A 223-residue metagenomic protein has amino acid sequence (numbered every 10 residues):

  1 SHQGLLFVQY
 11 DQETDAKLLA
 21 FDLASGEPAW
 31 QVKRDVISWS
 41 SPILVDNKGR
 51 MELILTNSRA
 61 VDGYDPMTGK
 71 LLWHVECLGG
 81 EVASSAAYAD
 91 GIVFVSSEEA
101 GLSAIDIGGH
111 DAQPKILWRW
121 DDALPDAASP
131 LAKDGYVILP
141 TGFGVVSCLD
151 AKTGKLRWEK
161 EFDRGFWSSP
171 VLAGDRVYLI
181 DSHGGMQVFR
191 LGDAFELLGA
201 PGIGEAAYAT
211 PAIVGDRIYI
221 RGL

Functional and structural regions predicted by a protein language model:
S1-L223: Noncatalytic, solvent-exposed loop/strand surfaces of beta-propeller-type extracellular/periplasmic domains
